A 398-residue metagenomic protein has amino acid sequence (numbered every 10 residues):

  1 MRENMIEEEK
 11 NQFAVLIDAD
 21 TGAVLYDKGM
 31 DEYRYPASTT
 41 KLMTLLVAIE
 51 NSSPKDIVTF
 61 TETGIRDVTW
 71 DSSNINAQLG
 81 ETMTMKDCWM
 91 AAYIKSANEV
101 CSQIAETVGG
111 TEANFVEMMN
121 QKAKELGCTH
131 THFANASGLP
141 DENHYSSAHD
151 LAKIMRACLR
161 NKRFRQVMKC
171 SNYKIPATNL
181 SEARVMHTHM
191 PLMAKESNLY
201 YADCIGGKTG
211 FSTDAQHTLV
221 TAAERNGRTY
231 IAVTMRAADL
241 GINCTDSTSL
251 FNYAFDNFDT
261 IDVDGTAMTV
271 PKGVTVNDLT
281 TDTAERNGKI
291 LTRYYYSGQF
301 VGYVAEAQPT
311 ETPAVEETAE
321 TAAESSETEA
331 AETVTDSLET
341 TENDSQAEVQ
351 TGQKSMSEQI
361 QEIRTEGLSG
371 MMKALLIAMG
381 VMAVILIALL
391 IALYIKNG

Functional and structural regions predicted by a protein language model:
M1-H149, K153-K162: Active-site-adjacent loops and short helices of periplasmic peptidoglycan-processing enzymes
C128-T129, P140-M379, V384, A388-Y394: Domain-terminus/edge residues, biased toward the C-terminal soluble/receptor-binding domains of extracytoplasmic
